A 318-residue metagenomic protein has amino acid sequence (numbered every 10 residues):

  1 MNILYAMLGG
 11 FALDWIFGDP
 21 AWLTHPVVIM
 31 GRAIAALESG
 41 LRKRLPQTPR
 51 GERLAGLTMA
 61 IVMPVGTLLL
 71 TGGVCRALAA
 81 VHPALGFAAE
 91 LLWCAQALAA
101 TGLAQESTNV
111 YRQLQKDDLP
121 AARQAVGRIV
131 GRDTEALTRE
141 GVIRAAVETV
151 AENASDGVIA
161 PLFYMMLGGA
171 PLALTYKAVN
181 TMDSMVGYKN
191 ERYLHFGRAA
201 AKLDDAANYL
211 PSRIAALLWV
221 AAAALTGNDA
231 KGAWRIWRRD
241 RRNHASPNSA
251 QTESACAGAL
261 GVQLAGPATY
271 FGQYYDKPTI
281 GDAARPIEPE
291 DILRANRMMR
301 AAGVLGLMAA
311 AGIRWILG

Functional and structural regions predicted by a protein language model:
M1-T175, V179, G187-G318: Hydrophobic alpha-helical transmembrane segments
S184: Glycine-rich phosphate/dinucleotide-binding loop and adjoining beta-alpha-beta core of small-molecule
